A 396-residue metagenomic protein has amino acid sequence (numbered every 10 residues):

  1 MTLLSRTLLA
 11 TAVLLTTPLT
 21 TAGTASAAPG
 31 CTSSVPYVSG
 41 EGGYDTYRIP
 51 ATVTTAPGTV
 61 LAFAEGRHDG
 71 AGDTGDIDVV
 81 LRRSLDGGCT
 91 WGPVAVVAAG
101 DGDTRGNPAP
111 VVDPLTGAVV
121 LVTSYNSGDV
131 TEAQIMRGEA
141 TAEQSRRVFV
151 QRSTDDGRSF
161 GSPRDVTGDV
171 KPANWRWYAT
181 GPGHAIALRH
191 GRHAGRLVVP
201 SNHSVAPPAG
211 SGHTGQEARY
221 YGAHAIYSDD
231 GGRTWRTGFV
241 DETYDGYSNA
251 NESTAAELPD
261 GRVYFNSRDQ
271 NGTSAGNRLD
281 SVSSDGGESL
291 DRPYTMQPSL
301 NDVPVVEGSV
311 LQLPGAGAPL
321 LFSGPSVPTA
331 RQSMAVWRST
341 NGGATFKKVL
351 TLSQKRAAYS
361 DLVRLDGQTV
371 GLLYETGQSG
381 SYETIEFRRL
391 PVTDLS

Functional and structural regions predicted by a protein language model:
M1-A27: Secretory targeting and sorting signals
A28-S396: Asp-box/BNR beta-propeller blade signature and adjacent active/binding-site loops in extracellular glycan-interacting
